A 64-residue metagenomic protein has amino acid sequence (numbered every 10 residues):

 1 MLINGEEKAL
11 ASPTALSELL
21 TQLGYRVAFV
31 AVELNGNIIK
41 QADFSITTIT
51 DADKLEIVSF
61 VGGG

Functional and structural regions predicted by a protein language model:
M1-G63: Ubiquitin-like/PB1-type beta-grasp interaction modules and other compact soluble beta-rich domains
